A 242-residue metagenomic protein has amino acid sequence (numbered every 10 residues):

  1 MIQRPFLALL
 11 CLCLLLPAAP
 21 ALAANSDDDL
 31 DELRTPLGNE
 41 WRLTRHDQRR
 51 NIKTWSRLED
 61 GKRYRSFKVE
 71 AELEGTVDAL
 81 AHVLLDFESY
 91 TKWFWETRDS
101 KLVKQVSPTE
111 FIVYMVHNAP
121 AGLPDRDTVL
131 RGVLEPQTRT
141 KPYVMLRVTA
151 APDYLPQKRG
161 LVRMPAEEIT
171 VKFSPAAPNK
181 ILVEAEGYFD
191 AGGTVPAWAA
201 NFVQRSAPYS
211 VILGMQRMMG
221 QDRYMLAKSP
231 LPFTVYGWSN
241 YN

Functional and structural regions predicted by a protein language model:
M1-L9: Bacterial N-terminal signal peptides that target proteins for export
A8-P17: Bacterial N-terminal signal peptides
A19-A23: Sec/Tat signal peptide C-region and signal peptidase I cleavage site
A24-N242: Eukaryotic helix-grip
